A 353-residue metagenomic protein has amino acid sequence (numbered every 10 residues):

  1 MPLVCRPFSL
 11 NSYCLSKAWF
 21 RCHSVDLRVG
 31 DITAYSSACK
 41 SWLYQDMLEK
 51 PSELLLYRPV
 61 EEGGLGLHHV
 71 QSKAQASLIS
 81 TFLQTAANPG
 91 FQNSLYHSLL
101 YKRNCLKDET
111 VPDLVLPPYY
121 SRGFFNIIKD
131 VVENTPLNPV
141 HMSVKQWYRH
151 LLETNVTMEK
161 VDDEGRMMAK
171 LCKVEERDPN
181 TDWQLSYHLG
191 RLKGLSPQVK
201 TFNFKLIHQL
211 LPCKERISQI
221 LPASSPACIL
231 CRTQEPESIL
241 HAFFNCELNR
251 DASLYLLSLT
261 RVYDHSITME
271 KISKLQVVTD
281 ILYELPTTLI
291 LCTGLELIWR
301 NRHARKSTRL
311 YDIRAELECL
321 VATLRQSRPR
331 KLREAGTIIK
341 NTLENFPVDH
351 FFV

Functional and structural regions predicted by a protein language model:
M1-F8, F20-G30, L54-R58, L275-Y283 (+1 more regions): Short, solvent-exposed helix-loop connector elements
M1-L27, T81-F91, S266: Basic, alpha-helical interaction scaffolds
S9, Y13-H23, E62-V70, N203 (+3 more regions): Short, conserved catalytic/metal-binding micro-motifs enriched in Asp/Glu and His
C22, D31, Y35, L48-K214 (+1 more regions): Extended C-terminal regions of large enzymes
I32-L43, L317: Short amphipathic alpha-helical coiled-coil/interface segments
S41, L48, S52-Y57, G90 (+1 more regions): Family-specific functional microsites
